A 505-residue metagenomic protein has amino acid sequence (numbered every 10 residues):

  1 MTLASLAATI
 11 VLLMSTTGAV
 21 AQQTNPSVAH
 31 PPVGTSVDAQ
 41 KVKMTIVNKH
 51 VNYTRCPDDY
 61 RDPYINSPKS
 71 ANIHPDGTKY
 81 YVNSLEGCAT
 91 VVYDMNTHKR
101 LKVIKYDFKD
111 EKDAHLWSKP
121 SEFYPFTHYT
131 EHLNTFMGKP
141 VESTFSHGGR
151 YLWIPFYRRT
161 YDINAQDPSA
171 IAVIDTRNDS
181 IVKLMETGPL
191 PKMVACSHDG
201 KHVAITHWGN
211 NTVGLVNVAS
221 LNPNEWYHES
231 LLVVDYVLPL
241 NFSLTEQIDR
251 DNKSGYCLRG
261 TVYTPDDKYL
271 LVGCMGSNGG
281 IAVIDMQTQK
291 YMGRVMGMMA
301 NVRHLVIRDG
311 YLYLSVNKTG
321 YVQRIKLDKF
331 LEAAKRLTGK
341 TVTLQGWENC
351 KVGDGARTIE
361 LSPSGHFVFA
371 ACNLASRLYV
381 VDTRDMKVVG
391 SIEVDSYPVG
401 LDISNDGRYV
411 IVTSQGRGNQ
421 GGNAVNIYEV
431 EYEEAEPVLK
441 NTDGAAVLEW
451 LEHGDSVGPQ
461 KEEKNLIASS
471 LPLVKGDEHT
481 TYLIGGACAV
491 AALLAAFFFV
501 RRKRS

Functional and structural regions predicted by a protein language model:
M1-L6, A489-A491: Universal eukaryotic N-terminal targeting presequences
S5-S15: Bacterial N-terminal signal peptides
T17-V20: Sec/Tat signal peptide C-region and signal peptidase I cleavage site
Q22-T480, A495: Predominantly soluble domains enriched in secretory-pathway, periplasmic, or organellar proteins
G486-A496: Core hydrophobic alpha-helical transmembrane segments of single-pass membrane proteins
L494-S505: C-terminal membrane-anchoring or membrane-association module
